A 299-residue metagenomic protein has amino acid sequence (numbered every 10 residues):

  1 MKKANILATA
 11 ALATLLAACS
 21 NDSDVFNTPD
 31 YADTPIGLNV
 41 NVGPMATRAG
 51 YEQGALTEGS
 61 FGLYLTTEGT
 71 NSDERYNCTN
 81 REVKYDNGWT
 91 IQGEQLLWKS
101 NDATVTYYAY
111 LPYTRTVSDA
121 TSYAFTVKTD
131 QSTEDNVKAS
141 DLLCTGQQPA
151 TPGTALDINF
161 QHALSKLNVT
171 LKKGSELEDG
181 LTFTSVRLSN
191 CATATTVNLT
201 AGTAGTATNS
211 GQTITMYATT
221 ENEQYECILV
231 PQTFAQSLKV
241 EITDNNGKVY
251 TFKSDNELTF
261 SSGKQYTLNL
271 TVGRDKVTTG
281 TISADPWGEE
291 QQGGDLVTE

Functional and structural regions predicted by a protein language model:
K2-E299: Sec-type signal peptide cleavage vicinity
